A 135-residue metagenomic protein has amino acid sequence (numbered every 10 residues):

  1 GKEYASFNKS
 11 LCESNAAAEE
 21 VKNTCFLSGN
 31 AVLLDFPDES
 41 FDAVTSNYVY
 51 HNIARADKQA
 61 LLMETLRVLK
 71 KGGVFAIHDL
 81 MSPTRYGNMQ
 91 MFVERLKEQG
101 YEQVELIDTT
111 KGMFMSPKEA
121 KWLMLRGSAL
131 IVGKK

Functional and structural regions predicted by a protein language model:
G1-V32: Class I SAM-dependent methyltransferase SAM/SAH-binding core
C12, Y86-G100: Short alpha-helix
S28, Y101-M115: Conserved S-adenosyl-L-methionine
G29-V44: A short acidic, Gly/Pro-enriched loop at the edge of an enzyme's catalytic core that lines a small-molecule cofactor
D42-A56: A short SAM/SAH-binding and catalytic strip from SAM-dependent methyltransferases
Q59-K71: A short glycine-rich, Lys/Arg-flanked "PGG" loop and its adjoining helix->strand segment in the class I
G72-D79: Conserved beta-strand signature within the Rossmann-like core of class I S-adenosyl-L-methionine
Q99-G100, M113-K135: Core SAM-dependent methyltransferase catalytic element
